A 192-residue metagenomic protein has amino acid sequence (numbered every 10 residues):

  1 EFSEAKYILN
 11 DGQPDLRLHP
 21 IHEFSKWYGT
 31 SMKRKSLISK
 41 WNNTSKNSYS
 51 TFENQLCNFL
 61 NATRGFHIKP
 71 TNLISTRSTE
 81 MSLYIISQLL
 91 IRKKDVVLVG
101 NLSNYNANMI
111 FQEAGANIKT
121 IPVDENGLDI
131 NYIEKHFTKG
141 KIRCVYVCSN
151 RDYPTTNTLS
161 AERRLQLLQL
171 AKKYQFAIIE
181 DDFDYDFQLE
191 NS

Functional and structural regions predicted by a protein language model:
E1-N47, T51: N-terminal "arm"/small-domain region of PLP-dependent enzymes with the aminotransferase-like
S31-Q175, I179, Y185-F187, S192: Conserved core of the PLP fold type I
